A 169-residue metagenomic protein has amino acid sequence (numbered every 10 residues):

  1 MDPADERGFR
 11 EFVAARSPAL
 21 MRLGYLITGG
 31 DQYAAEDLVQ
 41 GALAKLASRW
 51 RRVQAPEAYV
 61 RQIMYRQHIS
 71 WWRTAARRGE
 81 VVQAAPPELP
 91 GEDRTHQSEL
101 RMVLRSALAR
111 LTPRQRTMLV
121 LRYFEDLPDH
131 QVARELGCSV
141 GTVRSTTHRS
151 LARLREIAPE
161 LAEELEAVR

Functional and structural regions predicted by a protein language model:
M1-E11, M21-G41, R49-Q54: Short, charged helix-capping/linker segments at alpha-helix termini
G8, A152-R169: C-terminal edge and immediately downstream basic/flexible tail or linker adjoining helix-turn-helix-like DNA-binding
D37-A44, Q54-R66, S145: Structural recognition of an alpha-helix C-terminal capping motif at a helix-to-coil junction
S48, A55, Q62-Q83, H96-Q97 (+1 more regions): Arg/Lys-rich amphipathic alpha helix in sigma70-family domain 2
I69, L136-E160: DNA-recognition helix of helix-turn-helix
S70, R77-R105, P128, A167-V168: Internal acidic/polar
A109, P113, E125-T142: Helix-turn-helix DNA-binding module
M118-R122: A short pre-motif secondary-structure segment
